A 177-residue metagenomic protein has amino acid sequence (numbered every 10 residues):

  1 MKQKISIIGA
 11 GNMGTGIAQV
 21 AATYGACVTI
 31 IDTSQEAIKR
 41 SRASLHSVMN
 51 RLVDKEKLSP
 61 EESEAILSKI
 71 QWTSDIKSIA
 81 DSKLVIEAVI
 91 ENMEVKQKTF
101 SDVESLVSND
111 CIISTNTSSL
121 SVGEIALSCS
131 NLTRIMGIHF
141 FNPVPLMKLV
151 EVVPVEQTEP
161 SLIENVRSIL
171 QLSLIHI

Functional and structural regions predicted by a protein language model:
M1-R51, K55, Q71: NAD(P)+-binding Rossmann beta1-loop-alpha1 motif at the extreme N-terminus of oxidoreductases
T29, E61, P154-S161, N165-S173: Structural/interface elements that position substrates and couple domains in central-metabolism enzymes
T29, Q71, I86, M136-I138: Hydrophobic/aromatic beta-strand patches that form the interior of the parallel beta-sheet core in alpha/beta enzyme
E36-S47, V95, S161-L172: A non-catalytic, amphipathic alpha-helix used as a structural packing/dimerization or gating element in enzyme scaffolds
R51-I112, L120: Rossmann-like NAD(P)-binding element
K98-M147, P154-N165: Rossmann-fold NAD(P)-binding glycine/threonine-rich loop
I175-I177: Conserved small/polar residues in nucleotide/adenosyl-binding loops
